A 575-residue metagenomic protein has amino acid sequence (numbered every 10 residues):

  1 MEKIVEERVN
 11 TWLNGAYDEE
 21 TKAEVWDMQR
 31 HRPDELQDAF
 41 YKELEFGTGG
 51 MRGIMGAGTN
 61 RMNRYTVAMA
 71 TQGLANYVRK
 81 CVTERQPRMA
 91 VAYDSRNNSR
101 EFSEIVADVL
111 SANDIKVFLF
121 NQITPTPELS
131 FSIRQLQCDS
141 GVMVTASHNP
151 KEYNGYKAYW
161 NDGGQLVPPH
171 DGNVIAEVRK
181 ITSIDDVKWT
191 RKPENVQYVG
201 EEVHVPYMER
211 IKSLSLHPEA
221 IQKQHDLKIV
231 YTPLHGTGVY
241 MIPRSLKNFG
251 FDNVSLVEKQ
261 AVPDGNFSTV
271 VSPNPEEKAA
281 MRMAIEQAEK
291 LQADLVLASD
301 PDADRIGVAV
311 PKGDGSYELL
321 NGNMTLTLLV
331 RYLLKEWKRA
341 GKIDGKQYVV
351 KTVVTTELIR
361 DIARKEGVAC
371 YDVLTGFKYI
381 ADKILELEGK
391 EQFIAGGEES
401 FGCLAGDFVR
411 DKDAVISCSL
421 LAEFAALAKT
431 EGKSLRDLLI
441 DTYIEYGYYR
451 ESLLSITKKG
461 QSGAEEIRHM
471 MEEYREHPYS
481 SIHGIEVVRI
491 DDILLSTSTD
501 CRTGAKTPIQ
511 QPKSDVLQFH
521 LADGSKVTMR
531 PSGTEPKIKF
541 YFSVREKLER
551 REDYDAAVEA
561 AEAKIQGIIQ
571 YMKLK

Functional and structural regions predicted by a protein language model:
E7-V106, Q197-H225: An N-terminal, well-structured beta->alpha segment
W12, A16, E35-F40, L44 (+1 more regions): Gly/Ser/Thr-enriched, mixed-charge loops and adjacent short helices that form phosphate/oxyanion-binding elements
F40-N60, A146-S147, P233-S245, P301 (+3 more regions): Conserved phosphate/anionic-ligand binding catalytic regions in large, soluble enzymes, centered on
A90-Y153, D252-G307: N-terminal small/polar loop signature for handling phosphorylated ligands or for N-terminal nucleophile
F102-L110, Y153-W160, D304-N323, I359: Short Gly/Thr/Asp-enriched flexible loops that form oxyanion-binding sites at enzyme active sites
Y159-K188, G322-K346, K351-R360, A414: Glycine-rich phosphate-binding loop plus the immediately following alpha-helix
E289, A293-L295, S316-E318, E336-R530 (+2 more regions): Phosphate-binding and adjacent anionic-ligand microenvironments
